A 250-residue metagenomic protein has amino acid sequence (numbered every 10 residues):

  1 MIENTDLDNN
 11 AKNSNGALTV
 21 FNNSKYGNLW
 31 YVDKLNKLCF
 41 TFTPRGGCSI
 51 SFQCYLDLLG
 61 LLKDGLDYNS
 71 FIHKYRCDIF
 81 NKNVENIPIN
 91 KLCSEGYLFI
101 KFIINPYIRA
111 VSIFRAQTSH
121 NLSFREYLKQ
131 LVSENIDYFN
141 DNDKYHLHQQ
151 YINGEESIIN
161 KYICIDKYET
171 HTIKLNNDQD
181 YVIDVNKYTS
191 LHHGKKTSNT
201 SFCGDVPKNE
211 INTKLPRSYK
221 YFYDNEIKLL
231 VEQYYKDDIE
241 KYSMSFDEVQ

Functional and structural regions predicted by a protein language model:
M1-Q250: Membrane-interface amphipathic segments in extracytoplasmic regions
